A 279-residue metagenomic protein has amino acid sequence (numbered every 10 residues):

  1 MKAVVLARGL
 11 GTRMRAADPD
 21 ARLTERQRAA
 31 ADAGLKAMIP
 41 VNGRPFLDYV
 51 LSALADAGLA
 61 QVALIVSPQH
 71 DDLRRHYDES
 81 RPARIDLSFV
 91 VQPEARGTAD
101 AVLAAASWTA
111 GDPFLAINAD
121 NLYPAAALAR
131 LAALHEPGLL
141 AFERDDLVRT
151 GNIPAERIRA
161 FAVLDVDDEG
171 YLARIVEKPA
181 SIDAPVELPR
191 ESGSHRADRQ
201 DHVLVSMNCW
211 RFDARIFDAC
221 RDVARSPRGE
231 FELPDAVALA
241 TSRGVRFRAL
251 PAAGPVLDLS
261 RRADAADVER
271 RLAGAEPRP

Functional and structural regions predicted by a protein language model:
M1-A116, P227-R228: Conserved N-terminal catalytic core of the sugar/cofactor nucleotidyltransferase
A3, I175-P279: Conserved alpha/beta core of the MobA/IspD/sugar-nucleotide pyrophosphorylase nucleotidyltransferase superfamily
G9, P68, D145, A214-R215 (+1 more regions): Alpha-helix/helix-capping structural signal
M38, L164-V166, A249: A structural signal for short hydrophobic beta-strand segments in well-ordered beta-sheet cores
Y49, D72-R75, A126, A236 (+1 more regions): Phosphate- and divalent-cation-binding pockets in alpha/beta enzyme and binding domains that engage nucleotide-derived
L59, V91, V166, S242 (+1 more regions): Generic beta-strand structural signal
L73-R74, R81-V163, R221: Conserved beta-loop-beta/alpha segment of the NTase-like Rossmann-fold superfamily that binds/positions NTPs
P124-D218: Conserved core of the sugar-phosphate nucleotidyltransferase
